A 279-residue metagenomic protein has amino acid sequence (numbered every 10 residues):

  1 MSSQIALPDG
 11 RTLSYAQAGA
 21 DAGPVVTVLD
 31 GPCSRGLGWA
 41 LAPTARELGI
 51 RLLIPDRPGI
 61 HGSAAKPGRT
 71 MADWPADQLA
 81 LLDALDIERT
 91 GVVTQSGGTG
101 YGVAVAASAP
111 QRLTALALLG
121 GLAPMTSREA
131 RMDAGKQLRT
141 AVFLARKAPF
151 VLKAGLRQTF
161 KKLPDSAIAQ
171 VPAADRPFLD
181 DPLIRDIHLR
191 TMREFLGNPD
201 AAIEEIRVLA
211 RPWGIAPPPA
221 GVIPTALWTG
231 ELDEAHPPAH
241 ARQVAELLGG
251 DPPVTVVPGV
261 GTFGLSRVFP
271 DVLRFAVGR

Functional and structural regions predicted by a protein language model:
R11-G62: Conserved HGGG/HGGXW glycine-rich cap/lid loop of the alpha/beta-hydrolase fold
D73-G91: Conserved acidic catalytic loop of the alpha/beta-hydrolase fold
R89-M132: Conserved hydrolase catalytic core segment
K136-T140, R146-A216: Alpha/beta-hydrolase
P212-V222, P238: The feature captures the conserved acid-bearing segment of alpha/beta-hydrolase catalytic domains
G221, L227-T229: Short beta-strand/loop motif that positions the catalytic acidic residue of the alpha/beta-hydrolase fold
E234-H240: Conserved alpha/beta-hydrolase "acid-adjacent" motif
L248-R279: Catalytic active-site module of serine/aspartate enzymes centered on a nucleophile-bearing elbow/loop
